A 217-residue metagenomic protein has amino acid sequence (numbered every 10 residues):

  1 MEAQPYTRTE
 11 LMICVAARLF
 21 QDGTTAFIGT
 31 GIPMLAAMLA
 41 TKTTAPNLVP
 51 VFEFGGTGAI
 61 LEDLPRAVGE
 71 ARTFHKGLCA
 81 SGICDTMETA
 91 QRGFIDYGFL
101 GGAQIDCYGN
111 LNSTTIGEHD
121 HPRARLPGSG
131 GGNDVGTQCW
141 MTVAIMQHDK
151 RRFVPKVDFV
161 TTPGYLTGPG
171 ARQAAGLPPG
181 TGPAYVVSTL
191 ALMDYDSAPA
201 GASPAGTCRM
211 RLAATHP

Functional and structural regions predicted by a protein language model:
M1-G77: N-terminal active-site beta-alpha-beta segment that forms phosphate/nucleotide-binding and substrate-recognition loops
C14, M34, C84, A214-P217: Residue-level marker for well-ordered alpha-helical positions
L64-T215: Conserved phosphate- and dinucleotide-binding cores of soluble alpha/beta proteins, encompassing both enzyme active
